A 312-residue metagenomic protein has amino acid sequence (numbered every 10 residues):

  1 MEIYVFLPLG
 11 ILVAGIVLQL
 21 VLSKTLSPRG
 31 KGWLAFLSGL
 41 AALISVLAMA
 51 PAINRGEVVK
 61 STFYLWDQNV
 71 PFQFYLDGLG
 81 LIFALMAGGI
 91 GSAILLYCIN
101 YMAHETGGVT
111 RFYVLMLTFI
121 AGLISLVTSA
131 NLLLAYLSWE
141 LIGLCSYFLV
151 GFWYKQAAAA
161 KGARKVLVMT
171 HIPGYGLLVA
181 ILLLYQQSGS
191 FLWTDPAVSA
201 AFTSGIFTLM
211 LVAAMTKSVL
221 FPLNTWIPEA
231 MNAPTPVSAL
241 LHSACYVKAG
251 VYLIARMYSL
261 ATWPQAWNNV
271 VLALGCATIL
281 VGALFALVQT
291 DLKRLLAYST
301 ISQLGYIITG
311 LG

Functional and structural regions predicted by a protein language model:
M1-F6, V17-V114, Q187-V198, T225 (+1 more regions): Transmembrane helix-loop-helix hairpins at membrane boundaries of multipass inner-membrane proteins
V5-G15, A180: The first (N-terminal) embedded transmembrane alpha-helix
A93-T110, M116-A135, C145-G312: Hydrophobic transmembrane alpha-helices and their helix-loop junctions in integral membrane proteins
E140: Short phosphate-coordinating micro-motif centered on Lys-Gly-acidic
